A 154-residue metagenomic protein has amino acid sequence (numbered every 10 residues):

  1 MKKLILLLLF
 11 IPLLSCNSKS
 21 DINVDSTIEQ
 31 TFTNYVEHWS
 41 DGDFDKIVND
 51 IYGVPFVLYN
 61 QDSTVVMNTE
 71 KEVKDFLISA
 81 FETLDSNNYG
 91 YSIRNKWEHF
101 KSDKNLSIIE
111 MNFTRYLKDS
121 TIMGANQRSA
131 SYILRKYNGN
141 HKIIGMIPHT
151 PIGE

Functional and structural regions predicted by a protein language model:
L4-C16: Sec-dependent N-terminal signal peptides
C16-D50, Y59: Short, low-complexity N-terminal intrinsically disordered segments enriched in polar/charged residues
Y35, I47-V48, P55, V73 (+2 more regions): Hydrophobic pocket/interface hotspot
I51, D62, M111-R115, I147-P148: A mature extracytoplasmic/lumenal domain signature
F56-N68: A short gly/proline-enriched turn/hairpin at secondary-structure junctions
K74-D119: Surface-exposed, charged secondary-structure patches
A125-E154: Short beta-strand edge/turn micro-motifs at domain boundaries
